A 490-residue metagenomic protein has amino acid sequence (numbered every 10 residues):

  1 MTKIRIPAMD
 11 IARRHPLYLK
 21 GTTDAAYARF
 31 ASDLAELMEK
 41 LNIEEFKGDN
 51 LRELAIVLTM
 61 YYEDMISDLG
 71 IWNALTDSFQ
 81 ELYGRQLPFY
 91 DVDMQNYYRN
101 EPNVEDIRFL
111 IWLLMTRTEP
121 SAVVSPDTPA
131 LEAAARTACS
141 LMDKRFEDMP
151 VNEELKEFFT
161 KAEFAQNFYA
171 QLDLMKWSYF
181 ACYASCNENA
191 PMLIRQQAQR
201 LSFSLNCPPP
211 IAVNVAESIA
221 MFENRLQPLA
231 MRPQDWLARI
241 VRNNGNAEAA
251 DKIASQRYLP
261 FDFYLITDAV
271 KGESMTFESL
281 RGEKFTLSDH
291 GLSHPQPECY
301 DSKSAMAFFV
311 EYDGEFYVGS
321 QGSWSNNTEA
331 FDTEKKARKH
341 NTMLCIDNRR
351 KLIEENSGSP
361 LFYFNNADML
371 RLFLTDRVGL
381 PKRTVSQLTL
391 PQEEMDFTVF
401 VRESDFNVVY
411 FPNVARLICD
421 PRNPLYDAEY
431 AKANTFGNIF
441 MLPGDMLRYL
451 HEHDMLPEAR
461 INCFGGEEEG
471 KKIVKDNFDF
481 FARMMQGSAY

Functional and structural regions predicted by a protein language model:
M1-D262, E311-Y490: Mixed-charge, low-complexity intrinsically disordered regions
G272-F277: Short aromatic-glycine-enriched beta-strand elements
S279-R281: Short coil/turn segments at secondary-structure boundaries
E283-G291: A short macromolecule-binding patch
H290-F308: Short nucleic-acid-contacting surface segments enriched for D/E, G, S/T with interspersed K/R
